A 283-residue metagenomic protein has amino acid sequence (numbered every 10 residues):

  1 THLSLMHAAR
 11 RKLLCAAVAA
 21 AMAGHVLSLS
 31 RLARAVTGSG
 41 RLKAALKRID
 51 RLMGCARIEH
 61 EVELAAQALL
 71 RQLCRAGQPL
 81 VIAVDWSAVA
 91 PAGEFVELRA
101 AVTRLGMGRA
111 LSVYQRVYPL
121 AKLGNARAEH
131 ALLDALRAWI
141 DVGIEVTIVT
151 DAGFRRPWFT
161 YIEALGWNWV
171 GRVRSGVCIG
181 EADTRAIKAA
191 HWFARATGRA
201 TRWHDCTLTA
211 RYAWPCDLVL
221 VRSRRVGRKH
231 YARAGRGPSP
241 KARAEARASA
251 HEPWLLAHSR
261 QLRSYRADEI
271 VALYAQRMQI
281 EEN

Functional and structural regions predicted by a protein language model:
T1-L27, A65, R75-L80, P91-G93 (+1 more regions): Single, function-defining residue in the core of a domain
V18, L46-M107: Active-site-proximal, Lys/Arg-enriched surface segment that forms a nucleic-acid-binding/basic interface patch
L32: Short alpha-helical "recognition helix" segments of helix-turn-helix
V36-R48: Short, basic interhelical loop/turn and adjoining N-cap of the next helix at nucleic-acid- or acidic-partner-contacting
